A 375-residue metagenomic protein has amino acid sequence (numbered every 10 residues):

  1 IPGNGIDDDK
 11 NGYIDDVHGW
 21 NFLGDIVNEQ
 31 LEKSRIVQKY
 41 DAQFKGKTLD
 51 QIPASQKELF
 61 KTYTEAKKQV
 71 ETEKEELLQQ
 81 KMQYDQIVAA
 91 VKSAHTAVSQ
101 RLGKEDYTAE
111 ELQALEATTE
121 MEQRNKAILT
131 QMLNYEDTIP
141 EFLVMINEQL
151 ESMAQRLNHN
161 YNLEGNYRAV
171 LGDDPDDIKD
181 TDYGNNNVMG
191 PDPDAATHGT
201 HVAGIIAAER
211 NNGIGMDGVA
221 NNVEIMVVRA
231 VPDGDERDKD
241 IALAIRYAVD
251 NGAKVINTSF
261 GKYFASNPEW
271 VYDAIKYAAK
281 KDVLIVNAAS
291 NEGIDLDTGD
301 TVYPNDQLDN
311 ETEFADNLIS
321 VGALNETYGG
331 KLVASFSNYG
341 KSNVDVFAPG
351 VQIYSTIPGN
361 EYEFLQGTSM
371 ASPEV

Functional and structural regions predicted by a protein language model:
I1-R237, N310-L318, Y339-N343: Subtilisin-like serine protease catalytic core
D8-K10, N221-M226, D250-I256, A279-I285 (+2 more regions): Loop/turn elements at helix/coil->beta-strand transitions in domains of secreted/extracellular proteins
V27, N212, V231-D235, G261-A265 (+4 more regions): Solvent-exposed loop/turn segments at secondary-structure junctions within structured extracellular/periplasmic domains
G199, A203-I206, G213, D238 (+7 more regions): Extracytoplasmic/secreted envelope proteins and their assembly/folding machinery, especially bacterial periplasmic
G199, S290, S369: Conserved G/P- and acidic residue-centered "switch" motifs that form tight phosphate/ATP-binding loops in soluble
A203-I206, M226-D233, R246, D250 (+5 more regions): Hydrolase catalytic cores
S266-I285, Y303-N317: Catalytic-core regions built around general acid/base machinery
V283, D306-V375: Extracellular S/T/G-rich loop segment that most often corresponds to the catalytic His/Ser-adjacent loop
